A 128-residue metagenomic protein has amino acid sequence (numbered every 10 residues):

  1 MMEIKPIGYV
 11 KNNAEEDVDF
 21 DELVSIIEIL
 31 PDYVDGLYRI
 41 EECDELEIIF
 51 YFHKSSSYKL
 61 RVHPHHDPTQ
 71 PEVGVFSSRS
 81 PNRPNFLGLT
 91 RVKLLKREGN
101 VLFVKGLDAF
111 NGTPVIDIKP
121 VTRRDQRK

Functional and structural regions predicted by a protein language model:
M1-R91, L95-K128: Glycine-rich, low-complexity intrinsically disordered segments
